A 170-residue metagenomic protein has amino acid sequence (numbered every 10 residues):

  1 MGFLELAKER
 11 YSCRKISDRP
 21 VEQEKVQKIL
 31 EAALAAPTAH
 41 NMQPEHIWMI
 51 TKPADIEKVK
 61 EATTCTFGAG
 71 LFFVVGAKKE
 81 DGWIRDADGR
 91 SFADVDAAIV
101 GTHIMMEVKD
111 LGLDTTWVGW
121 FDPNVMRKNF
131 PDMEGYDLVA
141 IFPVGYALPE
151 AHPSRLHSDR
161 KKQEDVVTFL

Functional and structural regions predicted by a protein language model:
M1-L170: Acidic, surface-exposed loops and disordered segments
